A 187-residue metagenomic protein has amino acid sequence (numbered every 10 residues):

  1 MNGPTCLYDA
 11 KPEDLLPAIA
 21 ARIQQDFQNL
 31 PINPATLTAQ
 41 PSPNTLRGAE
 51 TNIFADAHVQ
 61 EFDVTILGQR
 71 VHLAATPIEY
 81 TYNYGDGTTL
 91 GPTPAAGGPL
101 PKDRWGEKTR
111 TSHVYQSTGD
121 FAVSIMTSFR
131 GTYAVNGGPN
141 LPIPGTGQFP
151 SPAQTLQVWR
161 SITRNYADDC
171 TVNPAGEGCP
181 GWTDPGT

Functional and structural regions predicted by a protein language model:
M1-T187: Extracellular/lumenal mature domains of secreted and surface-exposed proteins
